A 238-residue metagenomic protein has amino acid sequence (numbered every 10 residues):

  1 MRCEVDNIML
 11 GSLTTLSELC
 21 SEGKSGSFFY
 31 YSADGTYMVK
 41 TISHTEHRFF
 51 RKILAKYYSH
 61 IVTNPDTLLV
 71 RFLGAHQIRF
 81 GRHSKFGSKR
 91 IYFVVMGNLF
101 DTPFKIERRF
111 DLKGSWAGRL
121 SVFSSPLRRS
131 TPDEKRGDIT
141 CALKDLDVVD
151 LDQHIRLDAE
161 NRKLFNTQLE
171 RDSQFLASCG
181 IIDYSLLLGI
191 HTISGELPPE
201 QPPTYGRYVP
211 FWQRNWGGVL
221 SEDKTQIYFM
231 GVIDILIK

Functional and structural regions predicted by a protein language model:
M1-K238: Polybasic, positively charged surfaces/segments
